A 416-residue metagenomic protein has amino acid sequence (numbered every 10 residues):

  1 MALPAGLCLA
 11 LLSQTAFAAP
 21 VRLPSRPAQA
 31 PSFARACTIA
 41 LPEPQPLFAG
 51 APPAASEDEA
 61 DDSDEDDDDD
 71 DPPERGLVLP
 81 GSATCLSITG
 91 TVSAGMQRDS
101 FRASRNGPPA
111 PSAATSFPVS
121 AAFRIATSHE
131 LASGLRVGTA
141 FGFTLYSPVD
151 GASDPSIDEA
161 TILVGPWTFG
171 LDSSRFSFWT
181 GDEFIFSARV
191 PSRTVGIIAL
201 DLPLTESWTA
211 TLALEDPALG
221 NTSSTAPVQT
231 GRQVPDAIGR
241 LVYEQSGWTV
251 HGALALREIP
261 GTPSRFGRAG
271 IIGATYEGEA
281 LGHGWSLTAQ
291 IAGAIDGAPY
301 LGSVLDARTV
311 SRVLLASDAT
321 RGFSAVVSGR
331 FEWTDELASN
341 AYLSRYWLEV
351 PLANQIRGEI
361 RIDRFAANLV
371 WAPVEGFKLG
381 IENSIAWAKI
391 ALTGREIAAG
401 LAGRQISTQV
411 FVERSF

Functional and structural regions predicted by a protein language model:
A2-S93: N-terminal periplasmic/intermembrane-space "pro-region" immediately following the signal or transit peptide
V21, P373, G400-F416: Outer-membrane beta-barrel "beta-signal"
G76-V78, R124-A126, T161-L163, A199-D201 (+6 more regions): Outer-membrane beta-barrel architecture
L79-R98, S112-G220, I238-S246: Outer membrane beta-barrel
T84, P111-A121, D154-D158, L163 (+6 more regions): Residues that define the transmembrane beta-barrel architecture of outer-membrane proteins
G90-R98, F141-L145, F169-S173, L212-D216 (+6 more regions): Transmembrane beta-barrel strands of outer-membrane/channel proteins
A132-L135, P166-G170, E206-L212, G247-G252 (+4 more regions): Repeated loop/turn-to-beta-strand initiation elements of outer-membrane beta-barrel proteins
E244-A366: Detector for outer-membrane/organellar transmembrane beta-barrel domains, recognizing the amphipathic beta-strand
